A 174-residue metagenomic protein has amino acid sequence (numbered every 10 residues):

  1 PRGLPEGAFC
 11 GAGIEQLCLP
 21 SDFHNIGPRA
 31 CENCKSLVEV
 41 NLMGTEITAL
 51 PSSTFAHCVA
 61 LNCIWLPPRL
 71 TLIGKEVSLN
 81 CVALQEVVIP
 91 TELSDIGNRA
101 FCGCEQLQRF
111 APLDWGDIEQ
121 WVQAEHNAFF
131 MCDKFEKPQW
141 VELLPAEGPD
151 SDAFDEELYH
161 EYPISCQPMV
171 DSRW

Functional and structural regions predicted by a protein language model:
P1-G3, G11-N25, K35-A49, V59-L72 (+4 more regions): Structural signature of tandem-repeat unit edges
